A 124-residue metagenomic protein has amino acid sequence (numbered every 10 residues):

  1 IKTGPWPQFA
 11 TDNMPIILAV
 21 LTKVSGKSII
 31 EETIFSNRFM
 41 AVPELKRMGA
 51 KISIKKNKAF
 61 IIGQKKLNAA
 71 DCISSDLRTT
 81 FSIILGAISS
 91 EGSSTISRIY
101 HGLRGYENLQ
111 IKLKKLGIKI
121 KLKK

Functional and structural regions predicted by a protein language model:
I1-K124: Short, structured segments at the rim of ligand-binding sites
